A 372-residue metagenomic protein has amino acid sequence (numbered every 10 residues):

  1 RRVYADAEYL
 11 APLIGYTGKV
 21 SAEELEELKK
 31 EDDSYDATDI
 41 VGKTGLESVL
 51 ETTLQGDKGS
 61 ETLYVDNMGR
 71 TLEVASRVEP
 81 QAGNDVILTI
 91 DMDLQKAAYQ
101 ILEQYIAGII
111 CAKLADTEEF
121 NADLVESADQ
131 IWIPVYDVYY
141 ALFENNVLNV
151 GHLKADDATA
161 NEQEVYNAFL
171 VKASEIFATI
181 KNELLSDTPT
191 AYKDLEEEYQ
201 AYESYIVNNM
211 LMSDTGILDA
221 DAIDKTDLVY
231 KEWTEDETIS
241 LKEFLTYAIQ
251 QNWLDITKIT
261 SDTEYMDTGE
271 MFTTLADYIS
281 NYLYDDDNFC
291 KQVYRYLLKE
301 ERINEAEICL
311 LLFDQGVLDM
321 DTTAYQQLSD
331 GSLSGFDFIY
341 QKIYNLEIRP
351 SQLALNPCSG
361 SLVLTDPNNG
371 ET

Functional and structural regions predicted by a protein language model:
R1-T372: Periplasmic/cell-envelope proteins involved in peptidoglycan metabolism and beta-lactam response
